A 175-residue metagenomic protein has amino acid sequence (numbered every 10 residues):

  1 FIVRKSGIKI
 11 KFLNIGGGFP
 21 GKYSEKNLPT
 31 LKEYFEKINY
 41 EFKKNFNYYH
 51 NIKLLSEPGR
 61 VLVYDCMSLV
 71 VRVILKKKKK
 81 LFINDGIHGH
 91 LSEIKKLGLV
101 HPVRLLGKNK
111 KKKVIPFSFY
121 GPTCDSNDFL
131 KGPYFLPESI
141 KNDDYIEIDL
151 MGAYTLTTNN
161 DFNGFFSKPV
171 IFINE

Functional and structural regions predicted by a protein language model:
F1-L75, K79, N163: Active-site loop/helix belt of alpha/beta enzymes
I52-E175: Charged (often Lys/Glu-rich) extended helix/loop segments that serve as interaction or gating elements
